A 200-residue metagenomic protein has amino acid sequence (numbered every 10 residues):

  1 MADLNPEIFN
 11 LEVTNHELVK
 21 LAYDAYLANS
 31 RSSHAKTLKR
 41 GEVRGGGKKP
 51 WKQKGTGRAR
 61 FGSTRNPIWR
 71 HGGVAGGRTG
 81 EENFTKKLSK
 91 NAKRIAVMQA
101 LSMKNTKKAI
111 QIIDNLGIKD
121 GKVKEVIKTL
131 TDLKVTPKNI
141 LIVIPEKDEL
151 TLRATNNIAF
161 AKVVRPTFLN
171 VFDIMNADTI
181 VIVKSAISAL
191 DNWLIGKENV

Functional and structural regions predicted by a protein language model:
M1-S32, T79-V200: Extended polybasic, low-complexity segments that bind anionic RNA or targeting/receptor surfaces
E17-K54: A short, flexible low-complexity segment enriched in Lys/Arg and Gly/Pro that occurs in N-terminal basic tails
R40-G77: Glycine/serine-rich anion-binding loops at beta->alpha junctions that coordinate negatively charged ligand groups
